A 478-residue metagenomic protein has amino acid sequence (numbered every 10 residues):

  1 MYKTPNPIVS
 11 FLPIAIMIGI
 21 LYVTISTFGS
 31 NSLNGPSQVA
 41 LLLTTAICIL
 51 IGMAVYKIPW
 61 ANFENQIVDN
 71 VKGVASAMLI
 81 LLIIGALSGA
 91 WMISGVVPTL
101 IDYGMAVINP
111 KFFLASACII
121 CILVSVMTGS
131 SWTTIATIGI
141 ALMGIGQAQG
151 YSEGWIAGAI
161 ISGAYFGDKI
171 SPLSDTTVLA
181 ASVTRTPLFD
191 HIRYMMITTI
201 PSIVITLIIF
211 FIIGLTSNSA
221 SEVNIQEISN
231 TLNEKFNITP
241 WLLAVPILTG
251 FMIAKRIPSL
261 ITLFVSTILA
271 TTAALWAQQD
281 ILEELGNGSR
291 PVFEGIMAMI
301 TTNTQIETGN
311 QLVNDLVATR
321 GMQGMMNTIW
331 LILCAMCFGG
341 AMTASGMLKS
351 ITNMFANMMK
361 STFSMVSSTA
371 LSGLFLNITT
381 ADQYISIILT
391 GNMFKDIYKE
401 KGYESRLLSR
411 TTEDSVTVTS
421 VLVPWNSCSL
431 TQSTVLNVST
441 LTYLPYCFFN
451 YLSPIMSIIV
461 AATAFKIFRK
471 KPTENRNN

Functional and structural regions predicted by a protein language model:
M1, Y56-I58, D69-G73, I93 (+6 more regions): Juxtamembrane helix-boundary/capping and inter-helix hinge elements in multi-pass membrane proteins
M1-L82, I197-L207, G214-L331, N475-N478: Hydrophobic transmembrane alpha-helices of multi-pass small-molecule transporters
Y2-N6, D102-N109, M127-S131, S229-I238 (+2 more regions): Short, amphipathic, aromatic/basic-enriched membrane-interface segments that mark the entry/exit of transmembrane
M17, A40, T44, C48 (+25 more regions): Alpha-helical transmembrane segments in multi-pass membrane proteins
Y56-Q147, Q305-K395: Membrane-embedded alpha-helical segments and adjacent helix-loop junctions characteristic of multi-pass solute
S76-G163, T177, I197-I200, L207-L215 (+7 more regions): Early transmembrane hairpin of solute transport permeases
V107-I197, P201, S372-D414, R476-N478: Hydrophobic transmembrane alpha-helices that form the pore/transport pathway of multi-pass ion and small-solute
K169-P172, A180-T231, W241, E400 (+1 more regions): Juxtamembrane and boundary regions of transmembrane helices in multi-pass small-molecule transporters and channels
